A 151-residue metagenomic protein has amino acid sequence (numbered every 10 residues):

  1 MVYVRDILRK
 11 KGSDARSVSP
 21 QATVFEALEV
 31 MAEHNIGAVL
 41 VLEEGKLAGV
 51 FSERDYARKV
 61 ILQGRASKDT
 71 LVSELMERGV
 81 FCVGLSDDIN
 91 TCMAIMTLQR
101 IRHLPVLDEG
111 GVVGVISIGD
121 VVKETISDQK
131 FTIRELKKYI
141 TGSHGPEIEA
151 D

Functional and structural regions predicted by a protein language model:
M1-S13, S52-C82, D88-T97, I118-D151: Tandem CBS (Bateman) regulatory domains
V2-A48: A positional/architectural concept
S17-N35, C82-R100, L107: The conserved cystathionine-beta-synthase
A22-F25, G45, E74-L75, G110 (+1 more regions): Residue-level signal for alpha-helical context at structural boundaries
M31-H34, V39-D55, M96, L104-V121: A glycine-centered beta-loop-beta connector
